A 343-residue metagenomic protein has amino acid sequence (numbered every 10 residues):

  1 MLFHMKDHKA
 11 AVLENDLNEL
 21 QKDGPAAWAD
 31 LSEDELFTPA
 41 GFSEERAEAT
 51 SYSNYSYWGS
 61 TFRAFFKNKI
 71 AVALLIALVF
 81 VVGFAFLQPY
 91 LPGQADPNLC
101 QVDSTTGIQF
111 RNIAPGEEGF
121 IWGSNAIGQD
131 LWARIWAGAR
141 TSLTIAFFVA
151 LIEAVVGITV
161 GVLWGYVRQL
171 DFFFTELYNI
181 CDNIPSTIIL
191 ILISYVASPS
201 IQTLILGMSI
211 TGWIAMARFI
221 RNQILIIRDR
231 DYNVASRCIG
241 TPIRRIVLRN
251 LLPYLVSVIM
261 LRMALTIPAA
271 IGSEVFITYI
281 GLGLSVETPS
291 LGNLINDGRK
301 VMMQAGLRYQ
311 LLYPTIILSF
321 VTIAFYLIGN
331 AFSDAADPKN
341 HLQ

Functional and structural regions predicted by a protein language model:
M1-I158, V162, Q169, N183 (+6 more regions): Gly/Trp-centered helix-boundary motif
L75-A77, I145-V149, L177, L190 (+5 more regions): Hydrophobic core positions of alpha-helical segments in small-molecule transporters and transporter systems
I121, I152-G157, V162-I227, M260: Generic hydrophobic transmembrane alpha-helix motif, especially the helices
Q129-T144, F148, R168-D171, T175 (+2 more regions): Amphipathic cytosolic juxtamembrane alpha-helices at the membrane-cytosol interface of multi-pass membrane transporters
A150-L151, S209-G212, N222-Q223, R262-I267 (+2 more regions): Residue-level hotspots within the lipid-embedded alpha helices of multi-pass solute transporters
L151-V160, D182, V247-L248, L252-M260 (+3 more regions): Transmembrane alpha-helical interface segments in multi-pass membrane proteins
V160, W164, C181, I210 (+5 more regions): Hydrophobic residues within membrane-embedded alpha-helical segments of Major Facilitator Superfamily
I191-L192, V196, S200-I205, S209-G212 (+1 more regions): Non-cytoplasmic
